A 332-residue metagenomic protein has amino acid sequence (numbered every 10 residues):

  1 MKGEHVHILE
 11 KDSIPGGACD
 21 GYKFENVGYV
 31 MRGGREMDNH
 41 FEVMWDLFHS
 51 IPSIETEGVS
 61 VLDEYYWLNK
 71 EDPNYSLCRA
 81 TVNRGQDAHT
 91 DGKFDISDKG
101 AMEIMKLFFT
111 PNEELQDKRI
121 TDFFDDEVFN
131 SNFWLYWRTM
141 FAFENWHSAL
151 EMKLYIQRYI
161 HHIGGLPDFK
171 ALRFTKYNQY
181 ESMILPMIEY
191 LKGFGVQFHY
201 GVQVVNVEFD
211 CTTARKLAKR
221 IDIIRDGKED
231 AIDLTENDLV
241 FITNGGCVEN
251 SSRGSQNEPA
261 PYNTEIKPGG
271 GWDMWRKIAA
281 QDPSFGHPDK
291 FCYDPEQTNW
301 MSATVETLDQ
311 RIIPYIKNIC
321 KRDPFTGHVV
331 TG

Functional and structural regions predicted by a protein language model:
K2-K23: Glycine-rich FAD pyrophosphate-binding loop
A18-G21, E151, S251-Q256: Short, solvent-exposed loop/turn and secondary-structure capping segments
N26-M31, K118, G165-F174: Glycine- and acidic
N26-W67: Conserved FAD-binding subdomain of flavin-dependent enzymes
V43-S50, Y136, S182-G193: Amphipathic alpha-helical segments that form well-ordered structural scaffolds and often line/cohere around active
S53-H161, R173-F174: Rossmann-like flavin
Q157-L239, T243-G245, N257-E258, N263-W272: Helical element adjacent to the flavin cofactor pocket in flavoenzyme catalytic cores
D222-T326: Glycine-rich loop(s) and the adjacent beta-strand/alpha-helix scaffold that form part
